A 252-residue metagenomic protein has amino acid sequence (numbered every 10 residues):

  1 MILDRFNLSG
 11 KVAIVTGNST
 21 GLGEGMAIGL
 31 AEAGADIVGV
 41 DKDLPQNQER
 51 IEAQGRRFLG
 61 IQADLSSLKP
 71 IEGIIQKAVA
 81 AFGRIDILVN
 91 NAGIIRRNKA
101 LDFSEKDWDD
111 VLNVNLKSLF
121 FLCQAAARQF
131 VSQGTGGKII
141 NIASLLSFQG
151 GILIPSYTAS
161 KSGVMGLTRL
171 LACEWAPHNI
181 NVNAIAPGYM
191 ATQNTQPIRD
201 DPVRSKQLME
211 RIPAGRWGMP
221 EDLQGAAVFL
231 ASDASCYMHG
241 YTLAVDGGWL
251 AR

Functional and structural regions predicted by a protein language model:
V12, S19-G21: Conserved glycine-rich cofactor-binding loop
A33-N47: Conserved glycine-rich Rossmann-like NAD(P)H-binding loop of the short-chain dehydrogenase/reductase
K99-A100, S104-L112, L208: Substrate-binding pocket helix/loop in short-chain dehydrogenase/reductase
C123, S160, T168: Active-site helix of classical SDR
R128, C173-P177, C236: Alpha-helical segment proximal to the catalytic Tyr-Lys
S144: Residue(s) in the substrate-gating loop at a strand-loop-helix junction that position the organic substrate next
R216-L250: C-terminal substrate-recognition "lid" of short-chain dehydrogenase/reductases
